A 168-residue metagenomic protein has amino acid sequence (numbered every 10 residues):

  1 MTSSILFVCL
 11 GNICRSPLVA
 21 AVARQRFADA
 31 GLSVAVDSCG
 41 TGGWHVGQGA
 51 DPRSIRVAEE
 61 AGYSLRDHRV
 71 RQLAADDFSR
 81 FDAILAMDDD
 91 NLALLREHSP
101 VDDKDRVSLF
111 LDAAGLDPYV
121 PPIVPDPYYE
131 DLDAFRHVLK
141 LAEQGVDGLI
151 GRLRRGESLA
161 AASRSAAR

Functional and structural regions predicted by a protein language model:
M1-R80, G151-S163, A167: Conserved active-site segments centered on acidic
C9, A58, L85-A86, A142: Hydrophobic structural packing positions in well-ordered secondary structure
S16, D88-D89: Helix N-cap/beta->alpha junction signal
A83, D89-R168: Phosphate-binding/catalytic loops
